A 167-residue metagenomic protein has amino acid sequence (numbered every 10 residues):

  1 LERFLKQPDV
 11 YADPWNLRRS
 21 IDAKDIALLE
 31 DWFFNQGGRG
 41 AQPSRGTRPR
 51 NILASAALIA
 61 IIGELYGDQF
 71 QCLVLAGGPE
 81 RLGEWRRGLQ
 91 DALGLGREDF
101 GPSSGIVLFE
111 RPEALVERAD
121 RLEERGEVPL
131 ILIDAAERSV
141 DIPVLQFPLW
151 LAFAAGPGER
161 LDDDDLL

Functional and structural regions predicted by a protein language model:
L5-L167: Long mid-to-C-terminal scaffolding/interaction modules that assemble large complexes
